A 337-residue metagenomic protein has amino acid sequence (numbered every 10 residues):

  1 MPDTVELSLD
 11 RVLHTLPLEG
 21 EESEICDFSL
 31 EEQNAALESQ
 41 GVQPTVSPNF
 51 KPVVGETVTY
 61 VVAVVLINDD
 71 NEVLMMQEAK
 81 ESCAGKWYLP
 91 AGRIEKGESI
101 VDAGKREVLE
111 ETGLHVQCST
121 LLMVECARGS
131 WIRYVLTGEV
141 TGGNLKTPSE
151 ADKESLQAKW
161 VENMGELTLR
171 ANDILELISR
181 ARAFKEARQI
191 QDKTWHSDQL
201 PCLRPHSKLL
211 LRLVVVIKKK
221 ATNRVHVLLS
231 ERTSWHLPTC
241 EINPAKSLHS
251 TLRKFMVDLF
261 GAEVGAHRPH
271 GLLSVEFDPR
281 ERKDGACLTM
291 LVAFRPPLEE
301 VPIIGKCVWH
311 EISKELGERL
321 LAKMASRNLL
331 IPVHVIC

Functional and structural regions predicted by a protein language model:
D3-A63, A183-L211: Acidic, metal-coordinating catalytic segment for phosphate/diphosphate chemistry, firing primarily on the Nudix
E72-V73: Hydrophobic "anchor" residues
S82-K86, T233-H236: A conserved beta-turn-beta hairpin within the catalytic core of GNAT-like acetyltransferases that forms part
I94-Q117, E125-H206, C240-C337: Unchanged
